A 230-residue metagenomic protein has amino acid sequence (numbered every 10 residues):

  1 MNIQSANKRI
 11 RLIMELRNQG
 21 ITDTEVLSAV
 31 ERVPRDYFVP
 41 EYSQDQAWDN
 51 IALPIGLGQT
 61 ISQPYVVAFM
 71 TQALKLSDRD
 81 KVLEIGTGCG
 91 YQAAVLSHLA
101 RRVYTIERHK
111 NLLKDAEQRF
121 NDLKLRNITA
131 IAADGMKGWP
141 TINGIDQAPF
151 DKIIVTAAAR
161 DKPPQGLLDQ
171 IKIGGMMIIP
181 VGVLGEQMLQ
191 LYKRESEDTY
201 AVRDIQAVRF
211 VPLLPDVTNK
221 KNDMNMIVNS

Functional and structural regions predicted by a protein language model:
M1-L83, Y91-V95, L99, L112-I128 (+3 more regions): Class I SAM-dependent transferase core
K75-Y200, S230: Conserved nucleotide-cofactor-binding alpha/beta core module
N219-K221: A charged, well-structured terminal subsegment
